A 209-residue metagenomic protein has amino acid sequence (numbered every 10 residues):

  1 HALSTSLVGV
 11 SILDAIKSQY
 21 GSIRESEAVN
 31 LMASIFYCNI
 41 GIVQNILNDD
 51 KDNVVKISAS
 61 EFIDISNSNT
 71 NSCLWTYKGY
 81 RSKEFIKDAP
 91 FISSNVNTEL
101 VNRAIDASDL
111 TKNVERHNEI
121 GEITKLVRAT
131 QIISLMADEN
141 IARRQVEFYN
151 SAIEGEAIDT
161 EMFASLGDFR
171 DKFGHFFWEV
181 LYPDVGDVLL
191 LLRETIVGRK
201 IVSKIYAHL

Functional and structural regions predicted by a protein language model:
H1, C38, K78: Histidine-centered active-site/metal-ligand motif
H1-L7, F62-S72: Active-site flanking loop/helix segments enriched in acidic
T5-I12, S72-I92: An active-site-proximal "capping" alpha-helix that borders the catalytic cofactor pocket
S11-E27, Y37, G41-N48, F91-S94 (+1 more regions): Divalent metal-dependent phosphate-bond-processing catalytic cores, especially two-metal-ion Mg2+/Mn2+ enzymes that act
N30-S34: Active-site alpha-helix of zinc metalloproteases
L47-N69: Post-HEXXH active-site segment of zinc metalloproteases
L74-R81, N97, E122, R128: Short acidic-hydrophobic sequence patches enriched in Asp/Glu that either
T98-D106: Beta-strand segments within the central parallel beta-sheet cores of soluble alpha/beta enzyme folds
